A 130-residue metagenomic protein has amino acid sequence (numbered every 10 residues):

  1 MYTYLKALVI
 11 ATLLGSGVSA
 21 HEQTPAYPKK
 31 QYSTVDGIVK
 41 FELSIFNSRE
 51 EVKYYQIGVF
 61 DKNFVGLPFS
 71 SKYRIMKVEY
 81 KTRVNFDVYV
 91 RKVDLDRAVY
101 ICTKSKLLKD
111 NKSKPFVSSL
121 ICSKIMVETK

Functional and structural regions predicted by a protein language model:
Y2-I10: Sec-dependent signal peptide recognition, specifically the positively charged N-region followed immediately by
G15-G17: N-terminal signal peptide c-region/cleavage motif recognized by signal peptidases
A20-Y32, D36: N-terminal edge beta-strand
V35-E42, D96-C102: Short, solvent-exposed loop/turn segments enriched in Ser/Thr/Gly
S48-V65, S105: Short acidic, flexible loop segments centered on an aromatic residue
L67-D96: Intrinsically disordered, low-complexity Pro/Gly/Ser/Thr-rich segments with frequent PxxP/GP/PP motifs and embedded
V93-K130: Terminal connector regions
